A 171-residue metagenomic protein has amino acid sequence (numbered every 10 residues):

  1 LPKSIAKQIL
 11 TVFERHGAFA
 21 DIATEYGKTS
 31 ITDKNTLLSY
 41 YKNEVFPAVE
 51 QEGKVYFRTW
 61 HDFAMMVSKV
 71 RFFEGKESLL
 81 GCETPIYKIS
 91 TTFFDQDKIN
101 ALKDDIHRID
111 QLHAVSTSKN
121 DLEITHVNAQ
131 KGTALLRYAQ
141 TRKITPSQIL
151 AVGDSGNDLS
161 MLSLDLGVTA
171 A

Functional and structural regions predicted by a protein language model:
L1: N-terminal glycine/serine-rich phosphate-binding loop of ATP-dependent small-molecule kinases, especially carbohydrate
Q8, V12, H16-F19, A23-L150 (+1 more regions): Conserved acidic, metal-coordinating active-site core of Asp-based, Mg2+-dependent phosphoryl-transfer enzymes
G156-N157, L166: Short glycine-rich, acidic/polar surface loops and turns
S163-T169: Conserved ATP-binding TGD loop and adjacent catalytic N/P-domain core of P-type ATPases
